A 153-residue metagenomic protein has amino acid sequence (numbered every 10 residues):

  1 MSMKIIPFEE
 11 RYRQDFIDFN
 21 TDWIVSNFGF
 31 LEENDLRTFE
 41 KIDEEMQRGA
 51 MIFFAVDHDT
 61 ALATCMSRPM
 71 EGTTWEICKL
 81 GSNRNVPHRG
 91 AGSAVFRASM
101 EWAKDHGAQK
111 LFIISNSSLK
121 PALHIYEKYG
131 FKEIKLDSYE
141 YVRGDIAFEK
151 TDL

Functional and structural regions predicted by a protein language model:
S2-K4: Extreme N-terminal starter segment of soluble prokaryotic enzymes
P7-N85, F96-A98, W102, K135-E140 (+1 more regions): Acetyl-CoA-dependent GNAT
F8, Q109-L123, E127-Y129, K135-L153: C-terminal "cap" of GNAT-fold acetyltransferases
T60, N83-R97, K104-H106, L111 (+2 more regions): Conserved glycine-rich acetyl-CoA-binding loop
